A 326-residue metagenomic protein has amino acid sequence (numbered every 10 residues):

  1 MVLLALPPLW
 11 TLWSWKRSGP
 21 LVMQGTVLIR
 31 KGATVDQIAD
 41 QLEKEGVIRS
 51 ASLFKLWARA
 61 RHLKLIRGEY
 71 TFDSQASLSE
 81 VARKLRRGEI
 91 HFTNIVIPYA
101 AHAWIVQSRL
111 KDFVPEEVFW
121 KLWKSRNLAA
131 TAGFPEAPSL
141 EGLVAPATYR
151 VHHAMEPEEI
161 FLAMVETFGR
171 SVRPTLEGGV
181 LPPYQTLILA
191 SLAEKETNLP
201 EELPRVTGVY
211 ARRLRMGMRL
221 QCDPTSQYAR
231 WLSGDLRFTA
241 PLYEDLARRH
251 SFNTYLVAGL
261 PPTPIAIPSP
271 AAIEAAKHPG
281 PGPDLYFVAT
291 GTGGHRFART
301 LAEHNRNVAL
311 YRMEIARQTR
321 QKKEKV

Functional and structural regions predicted by a protein language model:
M1-Q227, P264-A271, A275-P283, G291-V326: Conserved catalytic or metal-liganding residues and their short signature motifs at active sites of enzymes
T186-L187, H250-T254, Y286-F287: Short acidic (Asp/Glu) and glycine-rich catalytic loops that position anionic groups and cofactors
Q221-I265: Conserved SxxK-family serine transpeptidase/carboxypeptidase catalytic domain of penicillin-binding proteins
P241-H250, I273-L285: Short glycine/proline-rich, acidic loop/turn segments that cap or connect secondary-structure elements
